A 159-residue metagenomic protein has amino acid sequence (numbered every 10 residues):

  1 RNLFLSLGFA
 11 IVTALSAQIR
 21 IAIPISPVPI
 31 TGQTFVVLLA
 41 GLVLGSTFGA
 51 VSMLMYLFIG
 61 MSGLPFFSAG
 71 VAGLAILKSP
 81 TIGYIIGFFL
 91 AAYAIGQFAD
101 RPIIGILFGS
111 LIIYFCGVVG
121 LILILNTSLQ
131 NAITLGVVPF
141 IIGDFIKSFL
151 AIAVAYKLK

Functional and structural regions predicted by a protein language model:
R1, L15, L74-F115: Short helix-perturbing small/polar motifs within transmembrane alpha-helices
R1-V43, T47-A50: Hydrophobic transmembrane alpha-helices
L3-G8, F35-L39, A50-M55, T81-I86 (+3 more regions): Hydrophobic alpha-helical transmembrane segments
A10-Q18, L57-P65, S110-V118: Aromatic-anchored segments of alpha-helical transmembrane domains
L15, I19, V43, F66-G70 (+2 more regions): Helix-loop junctions at the membrane-solvent interface of multi-pass transporters, primarily the C-terminal
A17-P29, M55-A91: Interfacial aromatic-anchored transmembrane helix boundaries in multi-pass membrane proteins
P24, G49-S52, Y56, L64 (+5 more regions): Alpha-helical transmembrane segments and their lipid-water interface positions in multi-pass membrane proteins
G70, A99-K159: Membrane-embedded alpha-helical hairpins and interfacial helices in multi-pass inner-membrane proteins
